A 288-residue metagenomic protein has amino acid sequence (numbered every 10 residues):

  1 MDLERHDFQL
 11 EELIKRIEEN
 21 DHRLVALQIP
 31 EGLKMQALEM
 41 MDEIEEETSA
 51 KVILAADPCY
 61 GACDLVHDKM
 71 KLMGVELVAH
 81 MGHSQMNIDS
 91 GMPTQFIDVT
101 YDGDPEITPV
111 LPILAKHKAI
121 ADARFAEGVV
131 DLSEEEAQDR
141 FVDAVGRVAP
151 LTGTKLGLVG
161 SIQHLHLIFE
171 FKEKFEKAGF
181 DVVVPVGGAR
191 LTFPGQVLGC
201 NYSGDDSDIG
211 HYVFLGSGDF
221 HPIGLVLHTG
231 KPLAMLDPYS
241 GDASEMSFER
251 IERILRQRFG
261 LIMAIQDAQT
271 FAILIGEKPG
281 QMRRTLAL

Functional and structural regions predicted by a protein language model:
M1-M73, L77, G82, D104: Metallocofactor- and cofactor-centric catalytic cores in central/energy metabolism, strongly enriched
E4-Q9, M92-T154, V159-Q163, L233-Q266: Ser/Thr/Gly-rich flexible loops in soluble cytosolic domains mediating phosphotransfer, phosphorylation
H6-D7, I29-L38, P58-D64, M81-N87 (+7 more regions): Gly/Ser/Thr-rich loops at beta-strand to alpha-helix junctions that form or flank small-molecule/cofactor-binding
T48, S90-M92, A178, H228-K231: Short, structured coil segments at secondary-structure junctions
A50-A121, D131-D139, P194-S203: Cofactor- and metal-binding active-site motifs of prokaryotic enzymes that mediate redox/radical or nucleophilic
K51-L54, F96-I97, G179-V184, P232-P238: Short hydrophobic/aromatic-enriched beta-strand-loop microsegments
H164-G224: Loop-centered beta-sheet repeat module
L167, F171, F220-L288: Redox- and metal-dependent alpha/beta enzyme cores, enriched for Fe-S-associated oxidoreductases and cofactor-handling
